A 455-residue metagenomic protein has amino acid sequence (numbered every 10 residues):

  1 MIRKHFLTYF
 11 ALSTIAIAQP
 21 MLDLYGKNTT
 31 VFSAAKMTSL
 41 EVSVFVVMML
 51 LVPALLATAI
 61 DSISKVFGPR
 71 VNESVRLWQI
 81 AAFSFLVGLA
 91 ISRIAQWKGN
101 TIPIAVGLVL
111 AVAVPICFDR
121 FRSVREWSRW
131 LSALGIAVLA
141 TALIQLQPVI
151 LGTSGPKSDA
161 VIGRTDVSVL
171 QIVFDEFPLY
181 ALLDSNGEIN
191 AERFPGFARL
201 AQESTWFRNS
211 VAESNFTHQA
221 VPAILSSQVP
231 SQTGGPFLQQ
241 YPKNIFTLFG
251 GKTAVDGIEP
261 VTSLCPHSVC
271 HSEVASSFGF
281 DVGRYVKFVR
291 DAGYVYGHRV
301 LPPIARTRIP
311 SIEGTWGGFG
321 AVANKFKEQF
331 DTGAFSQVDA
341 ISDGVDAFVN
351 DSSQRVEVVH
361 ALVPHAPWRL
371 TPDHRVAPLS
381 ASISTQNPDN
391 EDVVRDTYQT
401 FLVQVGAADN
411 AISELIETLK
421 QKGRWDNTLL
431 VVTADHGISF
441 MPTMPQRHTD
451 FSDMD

Functional and structural regions predicted by a protein language model:
I2-D455: Catalytic domains that recognize anionic headgroups
